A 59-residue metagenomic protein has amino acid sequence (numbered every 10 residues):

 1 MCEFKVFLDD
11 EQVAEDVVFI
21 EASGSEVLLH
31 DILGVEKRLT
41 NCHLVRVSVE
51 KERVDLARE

Functional and structural regions predicted by a protein language model:
K5-F7, V13-E59: Compact, glycine-rich, soluble single-domain proteins
